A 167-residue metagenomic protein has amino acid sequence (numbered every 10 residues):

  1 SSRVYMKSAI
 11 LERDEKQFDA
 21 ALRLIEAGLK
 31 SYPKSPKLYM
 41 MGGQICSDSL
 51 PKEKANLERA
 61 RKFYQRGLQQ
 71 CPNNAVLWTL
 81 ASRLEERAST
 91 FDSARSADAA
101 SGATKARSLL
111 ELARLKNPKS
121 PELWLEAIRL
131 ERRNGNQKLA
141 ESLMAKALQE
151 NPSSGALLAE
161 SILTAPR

Functional and structural regions predicted by a protein language model:
S1-R167: Alpha-helical solenoid scaffolds in eukaryotic macromolecular assemblies
